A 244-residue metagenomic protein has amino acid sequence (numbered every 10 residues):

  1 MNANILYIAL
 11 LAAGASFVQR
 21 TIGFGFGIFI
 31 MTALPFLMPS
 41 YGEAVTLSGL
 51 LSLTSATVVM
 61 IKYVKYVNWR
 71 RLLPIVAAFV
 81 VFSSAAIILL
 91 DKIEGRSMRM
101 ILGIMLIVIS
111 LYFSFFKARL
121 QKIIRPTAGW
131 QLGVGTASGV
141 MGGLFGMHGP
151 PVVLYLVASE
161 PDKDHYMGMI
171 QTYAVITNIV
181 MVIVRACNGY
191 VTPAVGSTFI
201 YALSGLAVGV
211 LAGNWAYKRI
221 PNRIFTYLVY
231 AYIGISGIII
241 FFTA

Functional and structural regions predicted by a protein language model:
N4-L73, V134-G135, G139, G143 (+1 more regions): Small-residue-rich hydrophobic segments that form or flank transmembrane alpha-helices in multi-pass membrane proteins
I5, G49, G103-L106, S110 (+3 more regions): Residues within membrane-spanning alpha-helices of integral membrane proteins, especially the hydrophobic core/packing
A12, L53-M60, S83-I87, S110 (+5 more regions): Hydrophobic transmembrane alpha-helices of multi-pass small-molecule transporters
F17, T21, A33, L37 (+8 more regions): Membrane-interface helix caps of multi-pass small-molecule transporters
G42, R70, R96-R99, D164 (+1 more regions): Residues that define the loop-to-transmembrane-helix transition and helix capping in multi-pass membrane transporters
A56-K65, K92, I101-P126, N214-W215 (+2 more regions): Transmembrane helix exit motif
P74, Y166, L211-I233: Interfacial loop-to-transmembrane junctions
I87-S97, L120-I123, R185-S197, F241-F242: Membrane-interface helix termini and inter-helical loops of multi-pass transporters
